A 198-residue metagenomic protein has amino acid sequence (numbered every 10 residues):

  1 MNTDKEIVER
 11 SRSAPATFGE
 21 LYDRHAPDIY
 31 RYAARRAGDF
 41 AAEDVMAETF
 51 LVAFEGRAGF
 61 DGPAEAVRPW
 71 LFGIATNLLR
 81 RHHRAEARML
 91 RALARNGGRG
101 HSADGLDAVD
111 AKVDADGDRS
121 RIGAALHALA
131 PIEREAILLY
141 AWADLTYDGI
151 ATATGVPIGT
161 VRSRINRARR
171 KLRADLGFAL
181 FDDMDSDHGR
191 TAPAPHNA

Functional and structural regions predicted by a protein language model:
N2, G98-H127, P195-H196: Acidic, proline/glycine-rich intrinsically disordered inter-domain spacer in sigma factors
R12-E20, Y30-E48, G62: Short, charged helix-capping/linker segments at alpha-helix termini
Y22-F40, E55-G56, L126, F178: Amphipathic, Lys/Arg- and hydrophobic-enriched alpha-helical face
H25, R164-R167, K171: Residues within the DNA-recognition helix of helix-turn-helix
D44-L51, E65-N77: Structural recognition of an alpha-helix C-terminal capping motif at a helix-to-coil junction
E55-G62, G73-G97, D107, A115 (+1 more regions): Arg/Lys-rich amphipathic alpha helix in sigma70-family domain 2
R91, R95-G98, T152-A153, R170-A198: C-terminal edge and immediately downstream basic/flexible tail or linker adjoining helix-turn-helix-like DNA-binding
A124-E135, A143-T160, A174: Helix-turn-helix DNA-binding module
